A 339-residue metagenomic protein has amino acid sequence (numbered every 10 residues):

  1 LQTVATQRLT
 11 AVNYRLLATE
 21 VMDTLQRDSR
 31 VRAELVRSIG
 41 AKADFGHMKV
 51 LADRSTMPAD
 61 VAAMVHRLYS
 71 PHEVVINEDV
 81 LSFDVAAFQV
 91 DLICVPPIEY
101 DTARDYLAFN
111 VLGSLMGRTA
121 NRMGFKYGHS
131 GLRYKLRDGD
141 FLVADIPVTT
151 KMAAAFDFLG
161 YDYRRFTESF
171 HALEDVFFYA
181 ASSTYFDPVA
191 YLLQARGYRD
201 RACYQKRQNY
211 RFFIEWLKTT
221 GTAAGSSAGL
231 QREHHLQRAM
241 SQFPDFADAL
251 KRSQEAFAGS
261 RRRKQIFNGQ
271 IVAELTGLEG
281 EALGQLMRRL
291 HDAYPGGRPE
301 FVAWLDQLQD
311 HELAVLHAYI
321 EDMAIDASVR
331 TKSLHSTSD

Functional and structural regions predicted by a protein language model:
L1-R37: Helical scaffold of the NTase/Pol beta-like nucleotidyltransferase catalytic core
E20-D28, M64-L68, L115-M123: Generic non-transmembrane alpha-helical segments
D28-R37, A63-D79, F125-L132: Short secondary-structure junctions
V36-D44, S82-D84, L92-C94: Short, flexible, solvent-exposed loop/turn segments with mixed acidic/basic and small polar residues
A41-A62: Catalytic metal-binding acidic patch
S55-S70, D105-F109: Helical (often loop-to-helix) elements that flank the catalytic cores of nucleotide-handling enzymes
F83-A86, I93-Q254: Catalytic cores of NTP-dependent nucleotidyl/adenyl transfer enzymes across multiple folds
A224-D339: Charge-dense, extended regions
